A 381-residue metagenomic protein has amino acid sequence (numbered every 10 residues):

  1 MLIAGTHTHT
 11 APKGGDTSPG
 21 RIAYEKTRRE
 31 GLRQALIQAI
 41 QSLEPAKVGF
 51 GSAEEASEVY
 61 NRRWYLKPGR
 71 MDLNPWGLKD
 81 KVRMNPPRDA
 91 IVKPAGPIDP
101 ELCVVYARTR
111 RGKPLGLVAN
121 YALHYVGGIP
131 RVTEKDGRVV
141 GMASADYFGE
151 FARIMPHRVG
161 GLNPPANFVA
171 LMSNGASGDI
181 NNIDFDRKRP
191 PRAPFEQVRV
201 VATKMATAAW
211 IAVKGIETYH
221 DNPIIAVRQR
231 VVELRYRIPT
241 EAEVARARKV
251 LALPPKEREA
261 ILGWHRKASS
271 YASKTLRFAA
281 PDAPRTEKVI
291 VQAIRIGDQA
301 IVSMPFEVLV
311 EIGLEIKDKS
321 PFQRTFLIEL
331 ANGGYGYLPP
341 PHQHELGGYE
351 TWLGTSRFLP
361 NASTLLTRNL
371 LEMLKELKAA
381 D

Functional and structural regions predicted by a protein language model:
M1-D381: Non-catalytic substrate/cofactor recognition surfaces at enzyme active-site rims
